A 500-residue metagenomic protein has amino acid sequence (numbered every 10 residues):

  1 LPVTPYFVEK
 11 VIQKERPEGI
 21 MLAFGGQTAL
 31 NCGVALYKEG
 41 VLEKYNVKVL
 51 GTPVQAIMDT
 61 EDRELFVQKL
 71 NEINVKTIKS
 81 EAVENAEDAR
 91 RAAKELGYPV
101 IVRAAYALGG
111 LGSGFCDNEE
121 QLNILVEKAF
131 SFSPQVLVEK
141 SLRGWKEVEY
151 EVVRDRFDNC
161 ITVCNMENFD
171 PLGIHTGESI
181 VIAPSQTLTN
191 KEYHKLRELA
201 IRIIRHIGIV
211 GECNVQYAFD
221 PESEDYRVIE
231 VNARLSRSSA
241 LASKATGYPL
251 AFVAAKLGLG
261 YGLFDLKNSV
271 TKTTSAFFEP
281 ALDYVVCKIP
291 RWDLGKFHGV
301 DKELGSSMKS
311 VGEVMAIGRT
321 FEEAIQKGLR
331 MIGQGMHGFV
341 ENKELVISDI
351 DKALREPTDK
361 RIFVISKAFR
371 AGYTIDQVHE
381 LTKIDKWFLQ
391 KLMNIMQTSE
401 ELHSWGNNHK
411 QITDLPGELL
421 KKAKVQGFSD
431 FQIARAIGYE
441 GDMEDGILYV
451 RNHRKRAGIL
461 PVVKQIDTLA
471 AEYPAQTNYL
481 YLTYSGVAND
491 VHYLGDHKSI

Functional and structural regions predicted by a protein language model:
L1-F7, V11-P17, T28, I73-N74 (+7 more regions): ATP-dependent carboxylate activation and anion-phosphoryl transfer catalytic cores that bind Mg-ATP to form
L1-T4, A23, T52-P53, A104: Short beta->alpha connector loops at strand-helix junctions that form conserved, small/polar/Pro-enriched
I12-P17, L42, A93-L96, F369 (+1 more regions): Glycine-rich phosphate/diphosphate-binding loops that line cofactor/substrate pockets in enzymes
E18-F24: Periplasmic-binding protein-like
T28-Y45: Short Gly/Thr/Asp-enriched flexible loops that form oxyanion-binding sites at enzyme active sites
K44-S113: A conserved helix-loop-beta module that forms one wall/lid of the active-site cleft in ATP-utilizing catalytic domains
A423-Q426, Q432-Y439: Extended, domain-scale alpha-helical bundle/helix-rich regions
R454-I500: Non-catalytic terminal/interface segments that mediate subunit docking, oligomerization, and allosteric communication
